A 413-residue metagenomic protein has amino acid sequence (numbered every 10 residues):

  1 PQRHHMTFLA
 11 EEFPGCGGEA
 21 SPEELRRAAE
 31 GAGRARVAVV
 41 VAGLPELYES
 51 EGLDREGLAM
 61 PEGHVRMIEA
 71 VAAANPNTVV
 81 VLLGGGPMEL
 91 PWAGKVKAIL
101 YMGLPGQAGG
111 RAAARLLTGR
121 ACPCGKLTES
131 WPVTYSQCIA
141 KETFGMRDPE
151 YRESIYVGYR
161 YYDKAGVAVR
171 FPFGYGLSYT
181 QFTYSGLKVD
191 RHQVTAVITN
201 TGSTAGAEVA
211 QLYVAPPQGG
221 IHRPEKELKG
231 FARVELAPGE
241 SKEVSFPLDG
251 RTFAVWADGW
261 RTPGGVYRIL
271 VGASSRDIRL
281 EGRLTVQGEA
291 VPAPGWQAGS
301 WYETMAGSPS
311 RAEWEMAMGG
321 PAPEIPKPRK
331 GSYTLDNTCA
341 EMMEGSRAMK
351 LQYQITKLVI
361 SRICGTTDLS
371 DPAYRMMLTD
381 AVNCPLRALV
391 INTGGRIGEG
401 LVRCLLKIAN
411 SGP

Functional and structural regions predicted by a protein language model:
P1-P413: C-terminal non-catalytic regions of proteins with extracellular/luminal or membrane-system context
